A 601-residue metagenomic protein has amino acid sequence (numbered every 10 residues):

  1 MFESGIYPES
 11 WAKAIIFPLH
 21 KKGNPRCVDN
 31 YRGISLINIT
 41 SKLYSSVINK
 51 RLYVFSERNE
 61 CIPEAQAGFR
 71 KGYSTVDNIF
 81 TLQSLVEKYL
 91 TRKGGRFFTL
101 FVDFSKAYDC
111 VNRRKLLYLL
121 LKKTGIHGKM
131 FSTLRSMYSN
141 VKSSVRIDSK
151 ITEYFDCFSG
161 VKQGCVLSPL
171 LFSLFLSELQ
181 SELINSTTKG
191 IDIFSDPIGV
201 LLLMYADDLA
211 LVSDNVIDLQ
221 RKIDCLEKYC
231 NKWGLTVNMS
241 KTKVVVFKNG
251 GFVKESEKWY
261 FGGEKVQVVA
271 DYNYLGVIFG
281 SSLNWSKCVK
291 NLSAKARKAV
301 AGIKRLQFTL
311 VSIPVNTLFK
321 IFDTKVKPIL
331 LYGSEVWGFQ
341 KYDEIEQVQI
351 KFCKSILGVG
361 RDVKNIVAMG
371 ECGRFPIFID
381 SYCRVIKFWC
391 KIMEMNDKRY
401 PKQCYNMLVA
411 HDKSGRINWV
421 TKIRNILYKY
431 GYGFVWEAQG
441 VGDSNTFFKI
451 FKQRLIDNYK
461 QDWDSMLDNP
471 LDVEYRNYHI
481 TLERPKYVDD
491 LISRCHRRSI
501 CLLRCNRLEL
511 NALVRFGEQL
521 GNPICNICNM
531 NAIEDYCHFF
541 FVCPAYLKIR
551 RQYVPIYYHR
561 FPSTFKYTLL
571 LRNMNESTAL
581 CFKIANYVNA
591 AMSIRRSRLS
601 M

Functional and structural regions predicted by a protein language model:
M1-E178, E182: Conserved pre-catalytic core of RNA-dependent polymerases
I16, R32, Y44, I48 (+22 more regions): Mobile genetic element proteins and their domesticated derivatives, centered on retroelements and DNA transposons
K106-T124, L202-N231, K248-G250, L283-W285: Catalytic palm subdomain of template-directed nucleic-acid polymerases, centered on the conserved carboxylate motif
V141-S144, K243-K254, C372-I377: Short, conserved secondary-structure transition motifs
V237-A270: Short, conserved micro-motifs composed of acidic
G263-W337: Basic, alpha-helical interaction scaffolds
L306, D468-M601: Family-specific functional microsites
F319-K325, V348-Q349, G360-E509: Extended C-terminal regions of large enzymes
